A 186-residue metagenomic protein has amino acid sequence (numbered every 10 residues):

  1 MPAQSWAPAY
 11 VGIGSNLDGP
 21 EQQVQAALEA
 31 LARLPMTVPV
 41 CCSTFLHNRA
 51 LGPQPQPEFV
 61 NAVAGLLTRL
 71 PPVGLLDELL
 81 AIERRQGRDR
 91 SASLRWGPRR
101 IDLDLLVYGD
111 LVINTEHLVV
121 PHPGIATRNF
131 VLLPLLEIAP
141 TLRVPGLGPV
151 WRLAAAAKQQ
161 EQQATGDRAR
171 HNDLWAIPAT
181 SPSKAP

Functional and structural regions predicted by a protein language model:
M1, E21-E29, L66-R69, A92-R95: A broad, low-specificity signal for short, low-complexity segments enriched in glycine/proline and polar/charged
P2, L51-F59, L70-P186: Flexible, gly/pro- and Lys/Arg-enriched active-site loops
P2-Q25: Extended accessory regions or peripheral subdomains of proteins
Y10, G14, G65, R128 (+1 more regions): Short, flexible active-site loop motifs that bind/organize anionic cofactors or intermediates
S15, A64-T68, V107-G109: Short beta-strand-to-loop capping motifs
N16, C42, P134: Residue-level signal for inorganic ion chemistry
P20-Q25, P39-F45, R84-G87, G109-I113: A short linear-motif detector with a strong N-terminal bias
A26, L31-P72: Short, surface-exposed acidic-centric catalytic microdomains
